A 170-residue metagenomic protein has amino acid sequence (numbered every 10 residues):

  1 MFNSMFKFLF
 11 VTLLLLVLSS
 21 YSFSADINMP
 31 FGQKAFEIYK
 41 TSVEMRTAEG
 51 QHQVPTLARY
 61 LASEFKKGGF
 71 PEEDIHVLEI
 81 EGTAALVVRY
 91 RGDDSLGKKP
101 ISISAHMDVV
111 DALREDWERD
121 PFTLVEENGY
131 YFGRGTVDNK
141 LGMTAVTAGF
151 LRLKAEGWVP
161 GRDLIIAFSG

Functional and structural regions predicted by a protein language model:
M1-F10: Bacterial N-terminal signal peptides that target proteins for export
M1-F2, Y21-P30: Basic/polar N-terminal segments that are highly enriched at the extreme N-terminus, encompassing both cleavable
F6, V137-N139: Residue-level micro-sites within transmembrane alpha helices that shape and flank functional polar/acidic positions
L9-S20: Bacterial N-terminal signal peptides
D26-T136, M143, R152-D163, G170: Acidic/His- and Gly-rich active-site-bordering loop/insert found across diverse amide/peptide-bond hydrolases
